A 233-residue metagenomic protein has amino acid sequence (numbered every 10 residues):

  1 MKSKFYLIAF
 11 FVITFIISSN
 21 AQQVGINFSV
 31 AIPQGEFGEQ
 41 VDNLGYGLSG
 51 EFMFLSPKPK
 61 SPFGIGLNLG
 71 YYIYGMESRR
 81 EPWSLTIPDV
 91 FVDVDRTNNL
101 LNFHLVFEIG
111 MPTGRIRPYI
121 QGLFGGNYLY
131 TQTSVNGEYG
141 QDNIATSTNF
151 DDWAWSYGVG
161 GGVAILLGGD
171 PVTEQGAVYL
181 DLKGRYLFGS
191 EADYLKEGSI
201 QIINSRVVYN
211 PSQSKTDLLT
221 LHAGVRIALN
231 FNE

Functional and structural regions predicted by a protein language model:
N20-G64, H222, R226-E233: Short glycine/proline- and aromatic-enriched beta-strand/turn motifs that initiate or cap beta-hairpins
N20-Q22, P57-G64, P112-R117, L167-L180 (+1 more regions): Short loop/turn motifs that connect adjacent beta-strands in outer-membrane beta-barrel proteins
Q22, D42-L48, T97-F103, I116 (+2 more regions): Residues that define the transmembrane beta-barrel architecture of outer-membrane proteins
V30-Q34, L69-G75, F124-Q132, I165 (+2 more regions): Transmembrane beta-strands of outer-membrane beta-barrel pores
Q34-Q40, P88-D95, D142-F150, V207-Q213: Extracellular loop and loop/strand-boundary signature of outer-membrane beta-barrel proteins
D42-G45, R80-P88, V135-I144, K196-S205: Flexible, surface-exposed loop regions and adjacent strand-edge segments of Gram-negative outer-membrane beta-barrel
M53-G140, W155-Y157, D170: Gram-negative (and chloroplast) outer-membrane scaffold detector with strong preference for beta-barrel transmembrane
G162-E233: Predominantly the C-terminal beta-signal and adjacent terminal strand-loop region of outer-membrane beta-barrel
